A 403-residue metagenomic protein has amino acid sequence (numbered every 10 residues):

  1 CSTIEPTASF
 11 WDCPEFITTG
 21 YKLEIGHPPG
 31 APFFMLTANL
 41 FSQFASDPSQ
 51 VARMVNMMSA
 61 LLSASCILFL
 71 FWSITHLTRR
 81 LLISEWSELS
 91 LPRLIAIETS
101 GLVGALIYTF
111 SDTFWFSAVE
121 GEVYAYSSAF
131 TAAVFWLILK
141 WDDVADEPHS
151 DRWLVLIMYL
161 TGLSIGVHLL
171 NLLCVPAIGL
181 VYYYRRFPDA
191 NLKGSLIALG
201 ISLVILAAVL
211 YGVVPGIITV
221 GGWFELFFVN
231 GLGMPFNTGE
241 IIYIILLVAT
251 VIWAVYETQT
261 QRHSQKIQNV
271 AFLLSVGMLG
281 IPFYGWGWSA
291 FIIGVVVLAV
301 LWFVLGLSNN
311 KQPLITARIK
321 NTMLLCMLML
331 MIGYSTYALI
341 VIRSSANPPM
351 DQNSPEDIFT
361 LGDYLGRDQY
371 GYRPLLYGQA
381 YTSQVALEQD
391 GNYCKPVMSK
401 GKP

Functional and structural regions predicted by a protein language model:
C1-F10, Y108-F110, H168, A208-Y211 (+1 more regions): Transmembrane signal-anchor helices characteristic of membrane glycosylation enzymes that use polyprenol
I4-F16, G26-A38, R53, M350-S354: Extracytoplasmic catalytic/substrate-binding loops of multi-pass membrane glycan-assembly enzymes
K22-R53, M57-L61, L68: Short hydrophobic/aromatic helix or loop-helix immediately within or flanking a transmembrane segment in polytopic
P48-N56, L81-L94, A105-S128, T161-N171 (+2 more regions): Aromatic- and kink-enriched transmembrane "portal" helix at the membrane-lumen/periplasm boundary that abuts
M57-L89, A133-L137: Transmembrane-helix motifs of polytopic, lipid-linked glycan transferases
L91, I95, V134-W153, L180-N191 (+1 more regions): Membrane-interface transmembrane helices that cradle and orient dolichyl/undecaprenyl
T99-L102, L137, V144-G162, N191-V204 (+1 more regions): Short hydrophobic alpha-helices at membrane interfaces in multi-pass membrane enzymes
F130, L170-Y182, P215-I218, F291-V297: Transmembrane-embedded, aromatic-rich helix segments that form part of the hydrophobic channel/pocket engaging
